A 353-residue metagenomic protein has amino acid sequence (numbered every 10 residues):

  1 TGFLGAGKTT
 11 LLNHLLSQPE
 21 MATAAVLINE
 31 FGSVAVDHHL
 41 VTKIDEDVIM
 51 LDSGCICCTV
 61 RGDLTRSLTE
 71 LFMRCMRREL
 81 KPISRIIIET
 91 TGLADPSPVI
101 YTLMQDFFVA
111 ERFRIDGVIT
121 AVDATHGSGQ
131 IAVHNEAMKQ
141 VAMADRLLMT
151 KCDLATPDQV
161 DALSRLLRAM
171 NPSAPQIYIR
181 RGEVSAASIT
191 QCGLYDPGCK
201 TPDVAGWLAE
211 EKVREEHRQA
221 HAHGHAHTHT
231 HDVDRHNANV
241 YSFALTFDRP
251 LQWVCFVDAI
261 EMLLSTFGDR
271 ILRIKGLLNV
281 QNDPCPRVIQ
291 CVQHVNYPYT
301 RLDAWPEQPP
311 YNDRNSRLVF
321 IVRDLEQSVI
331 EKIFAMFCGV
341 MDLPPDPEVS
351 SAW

Functional and structural regions predicted by a protein language model:
T1, A6, T10-Q130: Nucleotide-state-sensitive switch-loop elements of NTP-binding domains
L15, P19, A35, L64 (+9 more regions): Conserved NTP-handling cores and scaffolds of large molecular machines
L27-N29, T120-D123, L148-K151, A244-T246 (+1 more regions): Conserved beta-strand segments of the P-loop GTPase G domain that flank and frequently precede/overlap
L40-V41, L71-F72, N135-M138, H231-V233: Short hydrophobic/aromatic-rich motifs at helix boundaries and adjacent loops
R78, A110, E136-K139, R235: Structural motif
I86-T90, L147-M149, R317-L318: Short glycine-rich or small-residue beta-strand-to-loop segments that form or flank ligand, phosphate, metal/Fe-S
P98-T102, F108, T125-A137, V141 (+2 more regions): Non-catalytic interfacial helical region
K139, M143-R146, C152-S316, R323-W353: C-terminal accessory "lid"/substrate-recognition subdomains
